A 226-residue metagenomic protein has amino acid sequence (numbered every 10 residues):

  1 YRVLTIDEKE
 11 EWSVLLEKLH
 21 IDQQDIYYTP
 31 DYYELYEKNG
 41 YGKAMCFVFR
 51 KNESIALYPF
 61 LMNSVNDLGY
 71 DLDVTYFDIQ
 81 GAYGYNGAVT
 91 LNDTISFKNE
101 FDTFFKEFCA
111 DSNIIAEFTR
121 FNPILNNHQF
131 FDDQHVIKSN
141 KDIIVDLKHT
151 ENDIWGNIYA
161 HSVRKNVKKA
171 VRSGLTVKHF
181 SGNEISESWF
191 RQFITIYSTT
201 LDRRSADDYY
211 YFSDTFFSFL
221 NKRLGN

Functional and structural regions predicted by a protein language model:
Y1-G69, F121-N226: A conserved beta-strand-loop-helix scaffold within acyl/acetyltransferase catalytic domains
D67-K138: Acyl-donor binding region in acyl/amide transferases
